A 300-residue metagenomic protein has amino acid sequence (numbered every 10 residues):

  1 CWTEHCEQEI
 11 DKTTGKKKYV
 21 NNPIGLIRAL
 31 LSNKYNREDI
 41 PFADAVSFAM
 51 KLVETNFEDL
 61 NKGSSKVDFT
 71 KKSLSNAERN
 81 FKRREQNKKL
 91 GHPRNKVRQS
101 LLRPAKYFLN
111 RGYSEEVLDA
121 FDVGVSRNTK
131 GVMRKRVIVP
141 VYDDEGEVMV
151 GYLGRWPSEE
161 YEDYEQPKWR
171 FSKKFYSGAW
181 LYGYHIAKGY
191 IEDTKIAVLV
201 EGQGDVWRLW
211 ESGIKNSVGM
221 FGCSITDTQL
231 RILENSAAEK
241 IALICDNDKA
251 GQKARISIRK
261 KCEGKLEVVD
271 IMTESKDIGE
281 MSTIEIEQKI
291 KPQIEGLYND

Functional and structural regions predicted by a protein language model:
C1-N33, S126-R136, G213, D270: N-terminal single-stranded DNA-binding subdomain of primase/primase-helicase replication proteins
E9-I10, L101, F121, R127-K240 (+1 more regions): Phosphate-handling DNA/RNA-contact segment within nucleic-acid enzymes
P23, G251-K253, D277-E280: Switch/connector loops and helix/strand junctions flanking conserved nucleotide-binding motifs in nucleotide-processing
N36-I138, Y142-D143, K188-E192, D300: TOPRIM metal-binding catalytic domain and adjacent DNA-binding surface shared by DnaG-type primases
D144-E145, E192-K195, E239-K240, K265-K276 (+1 more regions): A charged alpha-helical hairpin associated with nucleic-acid processing machineries
F221-I225, D246-K249, T273-E274: Short, acidic/turn-prone active-site loops that include or flank metal/cofactor- and phosphate-binding residues
K253-E263: Short, aromatic/basic amphipathic alpha-helical patches
